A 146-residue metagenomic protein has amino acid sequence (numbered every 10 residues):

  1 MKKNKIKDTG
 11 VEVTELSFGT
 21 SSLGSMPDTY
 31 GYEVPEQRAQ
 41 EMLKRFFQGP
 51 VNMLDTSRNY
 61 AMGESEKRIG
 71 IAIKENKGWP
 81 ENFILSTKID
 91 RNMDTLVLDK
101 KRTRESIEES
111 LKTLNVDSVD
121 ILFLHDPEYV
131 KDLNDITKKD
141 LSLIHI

Functional and structural regions predicted by a protein language model:
M1-F83: N-terminal binding-site loop/beta-alpha segment at the start of enzyme catalytic domains that lines or forms
S21-L23, S57-N59, K88-N92, L124-P127: Active-site beta-loop-alpha junctions enriched in small/polar residues
D28-Y32, T95-K100, L133-I136: Short, solvent-exposed loop/turn segments at secondary-structure boundaries
Y32-F46, L98-T113: Short, acidic/polar
S57-E66, N92-V97, Y129-D132: Acidic-and-aromatic substrate-binding clefts and catalytic sites of carbohydrate-active enzymes
L114-K131: Active-site groove signature of glycoside hydrolases
I144-I146: Conserved small/polar residues in nucleotide/adenosyl-binding loops
